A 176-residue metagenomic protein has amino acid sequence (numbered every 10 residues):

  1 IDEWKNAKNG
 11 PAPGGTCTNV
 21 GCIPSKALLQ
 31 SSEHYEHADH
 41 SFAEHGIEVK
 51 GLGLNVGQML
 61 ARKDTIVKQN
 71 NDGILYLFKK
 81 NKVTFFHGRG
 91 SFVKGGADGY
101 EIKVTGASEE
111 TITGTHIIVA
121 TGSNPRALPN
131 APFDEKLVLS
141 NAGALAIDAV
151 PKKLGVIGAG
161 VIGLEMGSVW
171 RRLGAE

Functional and structural regions predicted by a protein language model:
D2-V150: Glycine-rich flavin
D148-E176: Rossmann-like NAD(P)H-binding beta-loop-alpha module
